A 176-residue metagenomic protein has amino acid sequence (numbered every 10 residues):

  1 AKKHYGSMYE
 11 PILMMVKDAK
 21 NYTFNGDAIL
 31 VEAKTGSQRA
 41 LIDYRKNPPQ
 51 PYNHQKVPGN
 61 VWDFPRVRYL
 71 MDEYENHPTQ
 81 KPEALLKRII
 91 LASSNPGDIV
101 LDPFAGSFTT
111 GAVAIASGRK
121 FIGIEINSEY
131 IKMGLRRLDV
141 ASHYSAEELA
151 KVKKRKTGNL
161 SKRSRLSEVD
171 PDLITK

Functional and structural regions predicted by a protein language model:
A1-M133, P171-T175: Core catalytic lobe of class I
E129-K176: PRPP-dependent phosphoribosyltransferase catalytic core
